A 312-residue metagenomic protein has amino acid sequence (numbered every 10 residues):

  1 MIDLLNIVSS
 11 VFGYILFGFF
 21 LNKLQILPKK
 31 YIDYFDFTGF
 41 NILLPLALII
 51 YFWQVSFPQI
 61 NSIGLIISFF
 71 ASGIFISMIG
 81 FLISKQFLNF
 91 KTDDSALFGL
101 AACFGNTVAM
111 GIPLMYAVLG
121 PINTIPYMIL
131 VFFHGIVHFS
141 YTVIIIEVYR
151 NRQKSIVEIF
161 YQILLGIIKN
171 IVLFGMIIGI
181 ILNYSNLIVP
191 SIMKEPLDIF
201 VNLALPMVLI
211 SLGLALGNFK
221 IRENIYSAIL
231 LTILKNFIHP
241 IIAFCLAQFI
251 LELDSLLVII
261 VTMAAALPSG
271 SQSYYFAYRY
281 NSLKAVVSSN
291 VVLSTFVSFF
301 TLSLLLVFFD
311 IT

Functional and structural regions predicted by a protein language model:
M1-T312: Alpha-helical transmembrane segments of multi-pass small-molecule/ion transporters
